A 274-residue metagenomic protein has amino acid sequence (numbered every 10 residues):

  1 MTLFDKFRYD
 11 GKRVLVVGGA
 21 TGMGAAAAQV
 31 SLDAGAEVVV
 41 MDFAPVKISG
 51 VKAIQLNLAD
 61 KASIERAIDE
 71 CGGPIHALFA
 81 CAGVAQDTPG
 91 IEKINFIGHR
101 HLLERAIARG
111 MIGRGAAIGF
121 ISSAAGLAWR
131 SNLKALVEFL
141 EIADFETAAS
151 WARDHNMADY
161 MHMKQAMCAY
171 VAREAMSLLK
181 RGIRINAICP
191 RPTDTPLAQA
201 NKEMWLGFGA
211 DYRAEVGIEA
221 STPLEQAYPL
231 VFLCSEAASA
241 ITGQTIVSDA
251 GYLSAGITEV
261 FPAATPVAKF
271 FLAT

Functional and structural regions predicted by a protein language model:
T2-F4, L133, T242-T274: Short C-terminal tail/terminal secondary-structure segment of NAD(P)H-dependent dehydrogenase/reductase domains
T2-V38: Canonical Rossmann dinucleotide-binding motif of NAD(H)/NADP(H)-dependent dehydrogenases/reductases, specifically
D33-S49: Conserved glycine-rich Rossmann-like NAD(P)H-binding loop of the short-chain dehydrogenase/reductase
I48-S63: Rossmann-fold cofactor-recognition segment
F79, G119-I121, I185-I188, A198 (+2 more regions): Hydrophobic structural elements of the Rossmann-like NAD(P)H-binding subdomain that define the short-chain
G83-V84, T88, M111-K180, P190-T195: Catalytic loop of short-chain dehydrogenase/reductase
H101, Y160, Q165-C168, A187 (+3 more regions): C-terminal helical subdomain
C189-A200, S254: Short, flexible catalytic-loop segment of classical short-chain dehydrogenase/reductase
